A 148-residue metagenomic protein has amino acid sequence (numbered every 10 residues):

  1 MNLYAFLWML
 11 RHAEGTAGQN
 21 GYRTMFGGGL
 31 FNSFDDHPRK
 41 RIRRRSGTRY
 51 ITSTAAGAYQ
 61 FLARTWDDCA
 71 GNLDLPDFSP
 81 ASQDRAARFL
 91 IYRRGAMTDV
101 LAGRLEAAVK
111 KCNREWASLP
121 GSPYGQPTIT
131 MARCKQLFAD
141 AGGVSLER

Functional and structural regions predicted by a protein language model:
M1-P76, R85-R148: Cell-wall polysaccharide-cleaving catalytic domain and substrate-binding groove, primarily in peptidoglycan/chitin
